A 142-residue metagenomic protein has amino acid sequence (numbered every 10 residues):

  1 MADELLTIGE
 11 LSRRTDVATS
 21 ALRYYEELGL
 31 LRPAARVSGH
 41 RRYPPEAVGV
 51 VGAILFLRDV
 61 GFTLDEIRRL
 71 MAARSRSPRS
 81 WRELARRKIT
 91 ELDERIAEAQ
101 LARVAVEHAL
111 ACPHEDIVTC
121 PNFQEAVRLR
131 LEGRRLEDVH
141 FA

Functional and structural regions predicted by a protein language model:
M1-A2, R79-A142: C-terminal regulatory/oligomerization modules of transcriptional regulators
M1-A72: Basic helix-turn-helix/winged-helix DNA-binding cores and closely related short helical interaction motifs
D16, D59-F62, A72-R76, T90 (+2 more regions): Residues in soluble alpha-helical coiled-coils and helical-bundle/repeat scaffolds
E46-A47, S77-R79: Short secondary-structure transition/capping segments
G52, M71-R74, A85, Q124: A general structural motif at alpha-helix termini
